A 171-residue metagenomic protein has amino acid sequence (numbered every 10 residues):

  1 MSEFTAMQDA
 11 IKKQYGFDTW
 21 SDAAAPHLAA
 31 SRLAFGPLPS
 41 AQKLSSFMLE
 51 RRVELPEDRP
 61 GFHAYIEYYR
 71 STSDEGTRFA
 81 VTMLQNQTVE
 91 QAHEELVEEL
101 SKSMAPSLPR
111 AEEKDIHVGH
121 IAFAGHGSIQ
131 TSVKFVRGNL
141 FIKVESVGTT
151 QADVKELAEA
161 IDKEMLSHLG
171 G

Functional and structural regions predicted by a protein language model:
M1-H27, R70-Q87, E95-E99, S103-G171: A short, solvent-exposed beta-edge/loop patch
D22-A80: Secretory pathway targeting signatures of secreted, lumenal, and periplasmic proteins
